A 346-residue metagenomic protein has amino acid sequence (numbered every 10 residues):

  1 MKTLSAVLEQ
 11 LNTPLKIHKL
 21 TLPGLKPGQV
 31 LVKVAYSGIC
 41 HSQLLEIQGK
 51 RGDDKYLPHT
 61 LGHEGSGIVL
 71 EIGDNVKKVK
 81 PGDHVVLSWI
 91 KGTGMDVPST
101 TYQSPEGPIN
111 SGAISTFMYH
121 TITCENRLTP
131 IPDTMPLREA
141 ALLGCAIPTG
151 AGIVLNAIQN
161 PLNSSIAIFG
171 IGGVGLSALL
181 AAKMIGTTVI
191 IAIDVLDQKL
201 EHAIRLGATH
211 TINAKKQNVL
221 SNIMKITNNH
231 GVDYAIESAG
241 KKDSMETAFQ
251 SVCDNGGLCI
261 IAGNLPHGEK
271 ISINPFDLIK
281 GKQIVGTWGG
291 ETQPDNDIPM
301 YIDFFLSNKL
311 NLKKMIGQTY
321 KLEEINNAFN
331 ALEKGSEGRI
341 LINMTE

Functional and structural regions predicted by a protein language model:
M1-L4, E246-Q250, D295-E346: C-terminal hydrophobic helical "lid"/dimerization subdomain of Rossmann-like NAD(P)H-dependent oxidoreductases
P23-S37, K50-G92, R127-M135: Glycine-rich beta-strand-centered segment in the early N-terminal region that forms part of a ligand/cofactor-binding
K26, K80, P161, C253-D254 (+1 more regions): Residue-level recognition of short, solvent-exposed, well-ordered loop/turn junctions that link secondary-structure
E64-S66, H84, H120, S165 (+2 more regions): Residue-level marker of beta-strand positions
K91-F169: NAD(P)H dinucleotide-binding glycine-rich loop of Rossmann-like/cofactor-binding domains, especially the beta1-alpha1
D133-Q217, S221: Mid-domain Rossmann-like dinucleotide-binding core that forms the NAD(H)/NADP(H) cofactor-binding site
K241-K309, N343-E346: Glycine-rich phosphate-binding loop and adjacent beta-alpha segment of Rossmann(oid) nucleotide-cofactor-binding
